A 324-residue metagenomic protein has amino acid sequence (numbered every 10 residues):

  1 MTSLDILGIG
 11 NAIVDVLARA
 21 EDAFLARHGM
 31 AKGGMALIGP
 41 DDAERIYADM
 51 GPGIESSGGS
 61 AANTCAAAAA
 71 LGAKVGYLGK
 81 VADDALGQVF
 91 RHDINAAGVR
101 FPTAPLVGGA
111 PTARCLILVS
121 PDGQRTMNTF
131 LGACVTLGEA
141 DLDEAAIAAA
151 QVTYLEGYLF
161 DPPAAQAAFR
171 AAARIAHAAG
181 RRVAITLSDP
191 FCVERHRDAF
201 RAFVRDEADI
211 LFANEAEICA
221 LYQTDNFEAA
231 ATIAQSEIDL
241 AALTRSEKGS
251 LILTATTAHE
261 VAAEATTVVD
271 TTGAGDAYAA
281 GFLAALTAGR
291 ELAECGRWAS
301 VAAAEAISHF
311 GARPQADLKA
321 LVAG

Functional and structural regions predicted by a protein language model:
M1-L7, A12-I13, A26-K32, L37 (+4 more regions): Conserved phosphate-binding/catalytic region of the ribokinase-like
M1-L78, Q88-V89: Glycine-rich phosphate/adenosyl-contacting loop at the front of the ribokinase-like
A68, N214, G275: Short, conserved phosphate/pyrophosphate- and ester-handling motifs at nucleotide-, phospho-/glycolipid
V75, F101, V183-A184, A241: Hydrophobic beta-strand scaffold residues
D93-A110: A glycine-rich helix N-cap at a beta->alpha junction
P102-L106, I117-P163: Conserved phosphate-binding/catalytic loop of the ribokinase/pfkB sugar-kinase fold
V152-T232, K248-S250: Conserved beta-alpha-beta core of the PfkB/ribokinase-like small-molecule kinase fold
